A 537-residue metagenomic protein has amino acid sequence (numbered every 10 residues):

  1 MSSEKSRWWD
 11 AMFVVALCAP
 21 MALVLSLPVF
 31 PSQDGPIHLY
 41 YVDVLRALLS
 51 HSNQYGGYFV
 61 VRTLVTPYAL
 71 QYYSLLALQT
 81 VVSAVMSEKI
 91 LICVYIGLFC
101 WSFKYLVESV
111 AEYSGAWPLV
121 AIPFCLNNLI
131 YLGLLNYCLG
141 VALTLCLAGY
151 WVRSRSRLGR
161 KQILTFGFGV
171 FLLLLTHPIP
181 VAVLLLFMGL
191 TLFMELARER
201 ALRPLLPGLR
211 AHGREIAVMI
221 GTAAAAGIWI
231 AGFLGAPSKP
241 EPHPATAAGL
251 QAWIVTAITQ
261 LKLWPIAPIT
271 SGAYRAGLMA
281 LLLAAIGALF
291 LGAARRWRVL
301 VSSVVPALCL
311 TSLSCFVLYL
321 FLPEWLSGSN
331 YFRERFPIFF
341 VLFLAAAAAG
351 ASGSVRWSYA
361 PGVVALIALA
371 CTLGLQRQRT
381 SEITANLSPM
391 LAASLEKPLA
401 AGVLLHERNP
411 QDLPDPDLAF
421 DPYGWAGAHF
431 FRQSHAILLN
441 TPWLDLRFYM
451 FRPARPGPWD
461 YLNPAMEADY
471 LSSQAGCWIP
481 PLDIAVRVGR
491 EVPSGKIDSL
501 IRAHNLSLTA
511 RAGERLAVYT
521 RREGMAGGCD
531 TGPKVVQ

Functional and structural regions predicted by a protein language model:
A22, L27-I37, L49-S52, P67-Y68 (+2 more regions): Transmembrane catalytic cores of multi-pass membrane glycosyltransferases and polysaccharide-assembly enzymes
Y40-A47, F59-A84: Short hydrophobic/aromatic helix or loop-helix immediately within or flanking a transmembrane segment in polytopic
I90-V110: Transmembrane-helix motifs of polytopic, lipid-linked glycan transferases
F103-C125: Transmembrane-helix signature of polytopic, membrane-embedded enzymes that assemble or transfer cell-envelope glycans
G115, R153-F171, P207: Short hydrophobic alpha-helices at membrane interfaces in multi-pass membrane enzymes
L132-L139: Short acidic/glycine- and proline-prone juxtamembrane loop motifs at membrane-interface regions of multi-pass membrane
L281, S352-Q378: Signature aromatic-anchored transmembrane alpha helix within multi-pass, membrane-resident enzymes that catalyze glycan
A392-P493: Short periplasmic/luminal acceptor-recognition loop of GT-C membrane glycosyltransferases, typified by
